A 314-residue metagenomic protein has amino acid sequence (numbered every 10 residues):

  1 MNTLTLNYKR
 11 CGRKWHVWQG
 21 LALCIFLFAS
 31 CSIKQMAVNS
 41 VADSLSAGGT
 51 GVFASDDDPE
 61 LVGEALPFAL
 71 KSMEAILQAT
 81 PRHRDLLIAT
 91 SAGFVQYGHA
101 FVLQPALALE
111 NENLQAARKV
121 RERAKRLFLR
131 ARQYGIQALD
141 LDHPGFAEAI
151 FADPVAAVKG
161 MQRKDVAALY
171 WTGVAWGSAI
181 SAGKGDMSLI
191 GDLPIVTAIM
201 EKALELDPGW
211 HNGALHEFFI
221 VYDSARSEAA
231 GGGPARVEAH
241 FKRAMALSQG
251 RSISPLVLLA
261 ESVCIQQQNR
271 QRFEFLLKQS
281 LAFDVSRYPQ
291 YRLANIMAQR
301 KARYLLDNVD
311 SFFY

Functional and structural regions predicted by a protein language model:
M1-K14: N-terminal secretory signal peptides that target proteins for export/translocation
G12, Q19-S30: Bacterial N-terminal signal peptides
I25-F53: Bacterial Sec signal peptide processing site at the extreme N-terminus
D43-A75, A79-R82, G93-E205, A214-A246 (+4 more regions): Short coil/linker segments at helix-helix boundaries
W210-H211: Charged, well-structured binding/catalytic surfaces in domain cores that contact anionic ligands
Y304-Y314: Extracytoplasmic and endomembrane cell-envelope/extracellular-matrix remodeling and assembly machinery
